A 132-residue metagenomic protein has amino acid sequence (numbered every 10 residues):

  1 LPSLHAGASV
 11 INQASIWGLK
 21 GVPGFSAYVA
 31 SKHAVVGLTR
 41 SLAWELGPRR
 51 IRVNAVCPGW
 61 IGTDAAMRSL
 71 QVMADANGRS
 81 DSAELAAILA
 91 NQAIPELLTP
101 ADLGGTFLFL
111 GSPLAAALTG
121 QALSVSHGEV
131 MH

Functional and structural regions predicted by a protein language model:
P2, W44-P48, A116: Alpha-helical segment proximal to the catalytic Tyr-Lys
G7, K20-S26, P48-R49, P95 (+1 more regions): Active-site loop immediately N-terminal to the catalytic Tyr-X3-Lys motif of short-chain dehydrogenase/reductase
S15: Residue(s) in the substrate-gating loop at a strand-loop-helix junction that position the organic substrate next
K20, F107-L108, T119-H132: Short C-terminal tail/terminal secondary-structure segment of NAD(P)H-dependent dehydrogenase/reductase domains
S31, T39: Active-site helix of classical SDR
V36, C57-A74: Short, flexible catalytic-loop segment of classical short-chain dehydrogenase/reductase
R52-G62, G111, S124-S126: Conserved SDR Rossmann-fold cofactor-binding beta-strand/turn motif
S80, Q92-L103: A conserved structural motif in NAD(P)-dependent oxidoreductases
